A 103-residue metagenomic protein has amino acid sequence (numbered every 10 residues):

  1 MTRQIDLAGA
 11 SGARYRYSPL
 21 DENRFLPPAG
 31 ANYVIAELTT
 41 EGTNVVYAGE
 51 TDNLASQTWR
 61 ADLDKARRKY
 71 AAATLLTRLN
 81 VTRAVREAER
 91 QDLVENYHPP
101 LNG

Functional and structural regions predicted by a protein language model:
M1-D62, V81-L101: GIY-YIG nuclease catalytic motif and its immediate N-terminal context
A55-L76: A broadly used, surface-exposed interaction patch
R67, A72-A73, N96-G103: Contiguous hydrophobic segments
